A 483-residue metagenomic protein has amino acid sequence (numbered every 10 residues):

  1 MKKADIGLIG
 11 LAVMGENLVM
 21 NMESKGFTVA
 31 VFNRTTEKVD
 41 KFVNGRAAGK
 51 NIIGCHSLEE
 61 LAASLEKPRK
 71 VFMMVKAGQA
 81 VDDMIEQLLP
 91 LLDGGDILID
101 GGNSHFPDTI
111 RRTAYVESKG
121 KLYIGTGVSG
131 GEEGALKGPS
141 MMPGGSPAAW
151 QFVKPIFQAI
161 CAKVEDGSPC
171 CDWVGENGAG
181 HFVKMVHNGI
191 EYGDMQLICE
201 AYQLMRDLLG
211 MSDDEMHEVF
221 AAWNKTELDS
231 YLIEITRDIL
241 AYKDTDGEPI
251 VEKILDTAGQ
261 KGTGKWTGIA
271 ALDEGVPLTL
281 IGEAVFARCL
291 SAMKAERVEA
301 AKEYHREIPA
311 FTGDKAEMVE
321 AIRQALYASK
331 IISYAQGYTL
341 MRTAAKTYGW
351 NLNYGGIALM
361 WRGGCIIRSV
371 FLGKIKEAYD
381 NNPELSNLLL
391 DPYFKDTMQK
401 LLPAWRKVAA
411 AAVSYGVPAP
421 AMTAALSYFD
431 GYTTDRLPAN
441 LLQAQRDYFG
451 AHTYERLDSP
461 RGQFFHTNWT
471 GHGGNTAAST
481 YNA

Functional and structural regions predicted by a protein language model:
M1-R69, L92-G95, G131-A135: NAD(P)+-binding Rossmann beta1-loop-alpha1 motif at the extreme N-terminus of oxidoreductases
K70-Q87, G102: Glycine/threonine-rich flexible loop motifs
V81-M84, I99, H105-H217, T226-E248 (+2 more regions): Rossmann-fold dinucleotide-binding core
H181, R206, M211, E218 (+2 more regions): Interdomain hinge/lid region at the active-site interface of Rossmann-like NAD(P)-dependent oxidoreductases
A222, A345-Y379: Small-residue-rich helix-loop
Q399, K407-A483: C-terminal amphipathic alpha-helical interaction region
